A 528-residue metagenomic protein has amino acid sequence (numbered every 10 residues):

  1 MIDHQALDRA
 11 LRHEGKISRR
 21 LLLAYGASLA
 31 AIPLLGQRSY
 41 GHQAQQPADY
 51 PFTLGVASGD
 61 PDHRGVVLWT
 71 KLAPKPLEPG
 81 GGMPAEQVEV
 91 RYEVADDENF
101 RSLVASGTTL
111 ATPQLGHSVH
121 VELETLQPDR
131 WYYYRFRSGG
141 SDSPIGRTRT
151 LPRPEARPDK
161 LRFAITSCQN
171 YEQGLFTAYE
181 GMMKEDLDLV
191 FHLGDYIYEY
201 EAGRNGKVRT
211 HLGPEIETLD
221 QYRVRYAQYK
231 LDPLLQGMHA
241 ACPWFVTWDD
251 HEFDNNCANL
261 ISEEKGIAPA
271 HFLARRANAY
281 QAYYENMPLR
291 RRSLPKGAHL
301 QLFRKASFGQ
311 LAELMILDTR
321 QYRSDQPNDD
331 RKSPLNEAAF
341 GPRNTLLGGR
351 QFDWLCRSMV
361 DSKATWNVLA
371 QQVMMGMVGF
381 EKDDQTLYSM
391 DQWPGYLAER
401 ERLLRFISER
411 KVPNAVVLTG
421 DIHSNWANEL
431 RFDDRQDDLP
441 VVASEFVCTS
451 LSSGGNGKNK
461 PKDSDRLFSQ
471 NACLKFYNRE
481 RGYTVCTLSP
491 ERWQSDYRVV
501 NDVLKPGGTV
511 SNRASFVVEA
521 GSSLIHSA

Functional and structural regions predicted by a protein language model:
I2-A528: Metal-dependent phosphoester/phosphodiester hydrolase catalytic core
